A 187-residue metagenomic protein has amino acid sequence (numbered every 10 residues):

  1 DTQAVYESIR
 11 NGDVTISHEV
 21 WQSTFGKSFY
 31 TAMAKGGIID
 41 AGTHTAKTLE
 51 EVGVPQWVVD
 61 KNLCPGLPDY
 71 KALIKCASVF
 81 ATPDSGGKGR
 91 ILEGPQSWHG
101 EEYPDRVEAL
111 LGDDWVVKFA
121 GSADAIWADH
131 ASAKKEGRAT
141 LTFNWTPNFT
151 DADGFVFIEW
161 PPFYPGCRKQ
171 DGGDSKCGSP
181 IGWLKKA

Functional and structural regions predicted by a protein language model:
D1-S17: Extracytoplasmic small-molecule ligand-binding "clamshell" domains of the periplasmic binding protein/Venus flytrap
Q3-A4, Q22-G42, A109-L111, K118-A187: Flexible, solvent-exposed loop/hinge segments that line or gate ligand/substrate-binding clefts
V5, G66-D69, L73, H99-Y103 (+2 more regions): Stable alpha-helical elements in mature extracytoplasmic
R10-V14, K75-S78, G100, E108-G112 (+1 more regions): Sec-exported extracytoplasmic/periplasmic mature domains
D13-T15, G86-G89, L111-W115, G137-T140: Loop/turn elements at helix/coil->beta-strand transitions in domains of secreted/extracellular proteins
T15-E19, E50-G53, R90-G94, L141-N144: Structural recognition of the beta-strand scaffold that forms the well-ordered cores of secreted hydrolase catalytic
G37-L92: A conserved helix-loop-strand patch within extracytoplasmic ligand-binding domains of the periplasmic binding
V59, P65-P68, P83, E108-A109 (+1 more regions): A residue-level marker of the well-folded mature domains of exported/periplasmic proteins
